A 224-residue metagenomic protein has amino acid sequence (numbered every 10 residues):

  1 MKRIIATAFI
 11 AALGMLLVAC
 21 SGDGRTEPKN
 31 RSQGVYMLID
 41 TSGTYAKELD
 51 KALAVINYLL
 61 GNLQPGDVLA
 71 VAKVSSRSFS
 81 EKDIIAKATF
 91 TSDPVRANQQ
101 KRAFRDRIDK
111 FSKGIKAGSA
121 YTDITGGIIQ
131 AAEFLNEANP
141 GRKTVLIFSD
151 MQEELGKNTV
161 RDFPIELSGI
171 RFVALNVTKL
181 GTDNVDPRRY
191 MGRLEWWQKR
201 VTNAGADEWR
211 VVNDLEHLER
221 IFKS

Functional and structural regions predicted by a protein language model:
M1-F9: Bacterial N-terminal signal peptides that target proteins for export
L16-A19: C-terminal motif of bacterial Sec signal peptides marking the signal peptidase cleavage site
S21-G24: Bacterial signal peptide processing site
R31-G43, D106-K113, L175-G181: Acidic/histidine-rich, surface-exposed loop or edge segments in extracytoplasmic proteins
R31-T41, Y45-D93, T144-L146, V212-L218: Von Willebrand factor
Q33, K116-G169: Exposed acidic/Ser/Thr-rich ligand/metal-binding surfaces
T91-R142, T178-L180: Von Willebrand factor
Q152-W196: VWA/integrin I-like adhesion module and closely mimicked acidic/polar interface patches used
